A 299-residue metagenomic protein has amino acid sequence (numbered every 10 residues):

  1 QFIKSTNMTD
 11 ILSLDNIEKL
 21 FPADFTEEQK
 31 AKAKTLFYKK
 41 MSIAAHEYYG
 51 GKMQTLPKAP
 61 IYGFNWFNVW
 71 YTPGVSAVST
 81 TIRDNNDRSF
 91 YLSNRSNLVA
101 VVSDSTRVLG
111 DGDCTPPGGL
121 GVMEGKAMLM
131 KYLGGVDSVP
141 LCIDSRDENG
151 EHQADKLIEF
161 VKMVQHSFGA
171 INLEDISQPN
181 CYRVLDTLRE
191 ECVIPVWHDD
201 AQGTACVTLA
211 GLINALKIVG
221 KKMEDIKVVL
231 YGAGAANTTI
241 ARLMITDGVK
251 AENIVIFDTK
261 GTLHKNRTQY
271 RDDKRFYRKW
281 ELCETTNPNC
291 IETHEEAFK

Functional and structural regions predicted by a protein language model:
N7-I194: N-terminal ligand-binding/catalytic initiation module
L109, P117-G134, C192, H198 (+1 more regions): Glycine-rich phosphate/diphosphate-binding loop of Rossmann-like nucleotide-binding domains
A201: Short glycine/threonine-rich catalytic loop with a Thr-x-Gly-x-Asp
